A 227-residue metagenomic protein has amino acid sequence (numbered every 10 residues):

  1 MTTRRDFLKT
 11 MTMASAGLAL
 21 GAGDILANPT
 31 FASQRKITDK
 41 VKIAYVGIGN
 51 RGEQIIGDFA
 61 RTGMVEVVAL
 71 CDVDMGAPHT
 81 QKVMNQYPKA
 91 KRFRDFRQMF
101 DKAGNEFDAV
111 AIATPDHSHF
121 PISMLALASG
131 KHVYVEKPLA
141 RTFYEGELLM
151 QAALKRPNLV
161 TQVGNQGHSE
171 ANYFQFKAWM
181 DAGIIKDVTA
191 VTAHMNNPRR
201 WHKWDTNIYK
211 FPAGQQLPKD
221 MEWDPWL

Functional and structural regions predicted by a protein language model:
M1-S15: N-terminal secretory signal peptides and thylakoid transit peptides that target proteins across membranes
M11-Y87, G167-E170, M180: N-terminal Rossmann-like dinucleotide-binding module
G47, K155-Q162, G167-L227: Predominantly a Rossmann-like dinucleotide-binding segment in NAD(P)-dependent oxidoreductases
V67, F107, I185-V188: Local beta-strand N-terminus motif with an aromatic residue
K91-D95: Short acidic-hydrophobic, aromatic-tinged amphipathic segments that line or gate anion-handling sites
Q98-N105: Short amphipathic alpha-helix with an adjacent loop that forms part of the alpha/beta core around
V110-A111: N-terminal Rossmann-like NAD(P) cofactor-binding module of classical short-chain dehydrogenase/reductase
P115-D116, F120-S169, G183: Beta-strand-loop-alpha-helix segment that lines the small-molecule cofactor/substrate pocket of alpha/beta enzymes
